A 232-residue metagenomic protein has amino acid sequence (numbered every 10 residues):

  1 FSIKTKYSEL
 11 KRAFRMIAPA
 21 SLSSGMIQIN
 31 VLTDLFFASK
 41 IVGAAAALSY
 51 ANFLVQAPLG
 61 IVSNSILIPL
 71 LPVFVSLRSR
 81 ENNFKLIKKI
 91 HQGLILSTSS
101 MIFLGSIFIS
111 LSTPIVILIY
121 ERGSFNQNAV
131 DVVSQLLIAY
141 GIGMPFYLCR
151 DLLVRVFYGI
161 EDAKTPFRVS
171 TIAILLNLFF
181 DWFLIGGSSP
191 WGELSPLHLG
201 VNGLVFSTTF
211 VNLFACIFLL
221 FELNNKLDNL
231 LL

Functional and structural regions predicted by a protein language model:
F1, K164, I174-I217: Membrane-interface helix-loop junctions in multi-pass transport and translocation proteins
F1-I27, N225-L232: Interhelical loop/hinge segments that connect adjacent transmembrane helices in multipass membrane
F14, S49, L70, N82-L111 (+1 more regions): Interfacial transmembrane-helix starts/ends
M16, F36-L59, Q127-S134: Interfacial/gating helices of multi-pass transporter permease domains
Q28, F53-Q56, Q92, G105 (+3 more regions): Residue-level recognition of pore/gate-forming positions within transmembrane alpha-helices of multi-pass
S63-N82, L153-V154: Helix-loop junctions and terminal segments of transmembrane helices in multi-pass membrane transport/translocation
I109-G143, L194-H198: Interfacial segments at transmembrane-helix termini and the short loops linking adjacent helices
I142-I172, W182-F183: Membrane-interface junctions at transmembrane-helix termini in multi-pass inner-membrane proteins
